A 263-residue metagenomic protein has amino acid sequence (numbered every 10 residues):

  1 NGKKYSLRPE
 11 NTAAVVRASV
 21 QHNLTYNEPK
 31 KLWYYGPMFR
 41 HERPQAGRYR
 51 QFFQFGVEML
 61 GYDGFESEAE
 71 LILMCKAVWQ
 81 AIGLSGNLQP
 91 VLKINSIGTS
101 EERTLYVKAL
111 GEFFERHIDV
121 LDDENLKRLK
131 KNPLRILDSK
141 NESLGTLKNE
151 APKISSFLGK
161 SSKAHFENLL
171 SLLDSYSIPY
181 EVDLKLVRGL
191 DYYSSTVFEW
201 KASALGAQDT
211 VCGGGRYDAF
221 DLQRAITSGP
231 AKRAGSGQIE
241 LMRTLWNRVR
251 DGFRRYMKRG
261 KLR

Functional and structural regions predicted by a protein language model:
N1-R263: TRNA-recognition modules of translation machinery and tRNA-sensing kinases, especially anticodon-binding
